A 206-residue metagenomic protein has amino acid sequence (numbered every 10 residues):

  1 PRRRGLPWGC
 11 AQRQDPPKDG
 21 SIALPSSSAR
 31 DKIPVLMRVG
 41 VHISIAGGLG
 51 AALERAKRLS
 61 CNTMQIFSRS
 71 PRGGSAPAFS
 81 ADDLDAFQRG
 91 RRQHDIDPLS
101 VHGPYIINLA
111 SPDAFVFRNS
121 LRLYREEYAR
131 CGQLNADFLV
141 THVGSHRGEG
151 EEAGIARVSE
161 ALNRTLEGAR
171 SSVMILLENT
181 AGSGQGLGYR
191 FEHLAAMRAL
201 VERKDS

Functional and structural regions predicted by a protein language model:
P1-R2: Low-complexity/repetitive intrinsically disordered segments
R13: Cationic, low-complexity basic patches in intrinsically disordered or flexible, solvent-exposed regions
S21, S26, D31-I33: Short, positively charged and aromatic/hydrophobic N-terminal segments
I33-G103, I107, S111-E126: N-terminal pre-domain/capping segments
Q93, L109-S206: Active-site acidic/histidine proton-transfer and metal-coordination neighborhood in alpha/beta enzyme cores
